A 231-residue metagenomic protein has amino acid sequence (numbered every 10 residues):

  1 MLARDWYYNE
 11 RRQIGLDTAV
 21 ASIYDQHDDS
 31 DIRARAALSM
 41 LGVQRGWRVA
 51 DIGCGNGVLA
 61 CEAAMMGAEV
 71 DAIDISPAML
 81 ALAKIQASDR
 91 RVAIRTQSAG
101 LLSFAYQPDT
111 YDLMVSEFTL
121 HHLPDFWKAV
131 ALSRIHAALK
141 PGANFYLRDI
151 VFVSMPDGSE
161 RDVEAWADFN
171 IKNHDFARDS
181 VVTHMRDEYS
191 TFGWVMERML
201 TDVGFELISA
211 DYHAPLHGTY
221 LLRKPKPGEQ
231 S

Functional and structural regions predicted by a protein language model:
M1-W47: Conserved class I S-adenosyl-L-methionine
G46-G55: Conserved class I S-adenosyl-L-methionine
N56-S103: Class I SAM-dependent methyltransferase SAM/SAH-binding core
Y106-M114: A short acidic, Gly/Pro-enriched loop at the edge of an enzyme's catalytic core that lines a small-molecule cofactor
L113-W127: A short SAM/SAH-binding and catalytic strip from SAM-dependent methyltransferases
A129-P141: A short glycine-rich, Lys/Arg-flanked "PGG" loop and its adjoining helix->strand segment in the class I
R148-V203, A210: C-terminal alpha-helical "lid/dimerization" subdomain adjacent to the S-adenosyl-L-methionine
V203-S231: Core SAM-dependent methyltransferase catalytic element
